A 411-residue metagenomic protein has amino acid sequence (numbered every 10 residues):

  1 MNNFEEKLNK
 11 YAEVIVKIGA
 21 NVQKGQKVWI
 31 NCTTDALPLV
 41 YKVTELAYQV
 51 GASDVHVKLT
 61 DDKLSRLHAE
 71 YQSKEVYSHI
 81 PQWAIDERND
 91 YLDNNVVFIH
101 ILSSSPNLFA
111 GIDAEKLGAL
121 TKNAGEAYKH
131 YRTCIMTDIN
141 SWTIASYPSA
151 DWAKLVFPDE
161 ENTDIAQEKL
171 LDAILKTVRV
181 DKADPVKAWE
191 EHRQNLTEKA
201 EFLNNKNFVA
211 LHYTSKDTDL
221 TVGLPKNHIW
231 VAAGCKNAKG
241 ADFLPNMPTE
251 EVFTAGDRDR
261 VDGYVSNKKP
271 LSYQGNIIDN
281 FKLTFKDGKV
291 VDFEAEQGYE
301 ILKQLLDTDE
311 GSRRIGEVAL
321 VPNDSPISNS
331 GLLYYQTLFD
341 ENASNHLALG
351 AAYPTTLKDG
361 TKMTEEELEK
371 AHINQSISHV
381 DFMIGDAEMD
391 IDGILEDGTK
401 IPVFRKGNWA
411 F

Functional and structural regions predicted by a protein language model:
M1-D262, T399-I401, W409-F411: Active-site bordering "gate/hinge" segments that shape substrate access to catalytic or cofactor-binding pockets
E13, N204-K206, Q274-I277, G311 (+2 more regions): Short solvent-exposed loop/turn micro-motifs enriched in small/polar/acidic residues
D35, S104-P106, S149, T218 (+8 more regions): Short, glycine-/Ser/Thr-/acidic-enriched flexible segments
A210-Y213, F281-T284, A387-E396: Short polybasic amphipathic segments
T254-E310: Long, well-ordered mid-to-C-terminal structural blocks that present hydrophobic/aromatic surfaces
R260-D262, I278-N280, D287-V290, R313-E317 (+3 more regions): Active-site lining segments that contact anionic ligands and/or coordinate catalytic metals
D292-T361: Dual-mode signal for accessory low-complexity, basic/Gly-rich regions
E366-F411: Extended hydrophobic packing segments that form well-structured cores
